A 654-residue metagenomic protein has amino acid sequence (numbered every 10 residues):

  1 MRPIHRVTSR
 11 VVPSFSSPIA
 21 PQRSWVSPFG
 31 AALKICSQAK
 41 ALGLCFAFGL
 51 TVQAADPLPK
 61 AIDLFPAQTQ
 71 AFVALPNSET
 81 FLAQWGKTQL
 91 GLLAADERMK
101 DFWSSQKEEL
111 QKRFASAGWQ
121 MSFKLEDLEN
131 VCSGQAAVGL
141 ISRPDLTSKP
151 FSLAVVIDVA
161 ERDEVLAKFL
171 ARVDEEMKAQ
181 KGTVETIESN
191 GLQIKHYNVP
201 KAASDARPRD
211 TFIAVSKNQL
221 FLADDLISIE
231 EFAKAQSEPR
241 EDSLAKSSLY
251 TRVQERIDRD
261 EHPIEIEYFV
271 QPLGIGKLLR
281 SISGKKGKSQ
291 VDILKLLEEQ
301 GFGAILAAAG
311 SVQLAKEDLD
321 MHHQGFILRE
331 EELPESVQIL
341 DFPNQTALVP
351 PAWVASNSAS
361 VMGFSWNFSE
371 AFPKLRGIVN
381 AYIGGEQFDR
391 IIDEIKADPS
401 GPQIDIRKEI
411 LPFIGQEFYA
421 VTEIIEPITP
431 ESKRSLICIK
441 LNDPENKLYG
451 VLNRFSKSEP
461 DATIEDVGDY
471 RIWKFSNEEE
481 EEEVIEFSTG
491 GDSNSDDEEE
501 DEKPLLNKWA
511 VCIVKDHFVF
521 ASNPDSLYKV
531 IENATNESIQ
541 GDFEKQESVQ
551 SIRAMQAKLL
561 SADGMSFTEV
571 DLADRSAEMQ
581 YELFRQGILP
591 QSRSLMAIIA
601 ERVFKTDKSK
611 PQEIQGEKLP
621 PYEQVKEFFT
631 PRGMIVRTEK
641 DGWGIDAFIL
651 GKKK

Functional and structural regions predicted by a protein language model:
A32-T51: Bacterial N-terminal signal peptides
A54-A206, Y250-A307, L314, H322 (+6 more regions): Structural boundary/hinge residues at secondary-structure and domain interfaces
P76-S78, D158-R162, K217-Q219, D225-I227 (+6 more regions): Solvent-exposed coil/turn segments that connect beta secondary-structure elements in extracytoplasmic/periplasmic
G134-I141, I404-E431, N442-H517, A521-V530 (+5 more regions): Long compositionally biased, domain-poor regions of proteins
D205-I282, E499-A597, R602, T606: A conserved glycine-rich beta-strand in the N-terminal activation segment of trypsin-fold
E617-K654: C-terminal regions of mature proteins
